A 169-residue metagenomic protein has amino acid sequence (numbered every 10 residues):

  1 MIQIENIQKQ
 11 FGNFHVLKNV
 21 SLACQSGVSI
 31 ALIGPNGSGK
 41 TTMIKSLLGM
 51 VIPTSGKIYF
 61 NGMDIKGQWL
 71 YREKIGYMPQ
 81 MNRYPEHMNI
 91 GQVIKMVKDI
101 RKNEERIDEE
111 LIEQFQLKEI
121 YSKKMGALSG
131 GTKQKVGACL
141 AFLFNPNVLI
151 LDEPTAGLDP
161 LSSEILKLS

Functional and structural regions predicted by a protein language model:
I33-P35: The feature captures the beta-strand-to-loop junction immediately N-terminal to the Walker
L48: Helix-to-loop junction immediately C-terminal to a conserved catalytic motif
G56-Y71: Conserved ABC transporter NBD signature motif
K95, E105-I120: Conserved ABC ATPase "signature" region
A138: Hydrophobic anchor residue at the start of the ABC signature
L149-E153: Catalytic Walker B motif of ABC-type/P-loop ATPase nucleotide-binding domains
